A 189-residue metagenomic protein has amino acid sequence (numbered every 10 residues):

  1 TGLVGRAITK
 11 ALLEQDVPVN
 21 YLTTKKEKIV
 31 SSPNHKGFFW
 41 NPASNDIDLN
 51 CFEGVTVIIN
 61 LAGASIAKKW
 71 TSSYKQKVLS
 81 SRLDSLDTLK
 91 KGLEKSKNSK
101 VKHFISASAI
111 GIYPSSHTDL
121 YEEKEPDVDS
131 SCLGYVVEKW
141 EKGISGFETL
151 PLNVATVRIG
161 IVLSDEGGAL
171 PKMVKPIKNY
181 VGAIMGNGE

Functional and structural regions predicted by a protein language model:
T1-Q15: N-terminal Rossmann NAD(P)H-binding glycine-rich loop of SDR-like oxidoreductase domains
A7, A11, G92, G143: Rossmann-fold NAD(P)-dependent oxidoreductase module
V17-T24: Conserved glycine-rich Rossmann-like NAD(P)H-binding loop of the short-chain dehydrogenase/reductase
L22, I58-A62, F104-I110, V157-I159: SDR active-site strand-loop-helix element
E27, H35-T88: NAD(P)H-binding glycine-rich loop region in Rossmannoid oxidoreductase-like domains and their noncatalytic homologs
S80, H117-T156: Catalytic helix-loop patch of NAD(P)-dependent Rossmann-fold dehydrogenases
D87-S130: Conserved Rossmann-fold NAD(P)-dependent oxidoreductase catalytic core, especially the SDR/UDP-sugar
S145-T156, G160-E189: NAD(P)-dependent short-chain dehydrogenase/reductase
